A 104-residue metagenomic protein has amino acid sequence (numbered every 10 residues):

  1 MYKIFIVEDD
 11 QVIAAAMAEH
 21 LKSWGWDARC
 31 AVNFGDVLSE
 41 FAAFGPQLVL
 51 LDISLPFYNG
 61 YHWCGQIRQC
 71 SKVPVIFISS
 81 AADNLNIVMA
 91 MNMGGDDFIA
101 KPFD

Functional and structural regions predicted by a protein language model:
M1-D104: N-terminal/domain-start alpha-helical segments
